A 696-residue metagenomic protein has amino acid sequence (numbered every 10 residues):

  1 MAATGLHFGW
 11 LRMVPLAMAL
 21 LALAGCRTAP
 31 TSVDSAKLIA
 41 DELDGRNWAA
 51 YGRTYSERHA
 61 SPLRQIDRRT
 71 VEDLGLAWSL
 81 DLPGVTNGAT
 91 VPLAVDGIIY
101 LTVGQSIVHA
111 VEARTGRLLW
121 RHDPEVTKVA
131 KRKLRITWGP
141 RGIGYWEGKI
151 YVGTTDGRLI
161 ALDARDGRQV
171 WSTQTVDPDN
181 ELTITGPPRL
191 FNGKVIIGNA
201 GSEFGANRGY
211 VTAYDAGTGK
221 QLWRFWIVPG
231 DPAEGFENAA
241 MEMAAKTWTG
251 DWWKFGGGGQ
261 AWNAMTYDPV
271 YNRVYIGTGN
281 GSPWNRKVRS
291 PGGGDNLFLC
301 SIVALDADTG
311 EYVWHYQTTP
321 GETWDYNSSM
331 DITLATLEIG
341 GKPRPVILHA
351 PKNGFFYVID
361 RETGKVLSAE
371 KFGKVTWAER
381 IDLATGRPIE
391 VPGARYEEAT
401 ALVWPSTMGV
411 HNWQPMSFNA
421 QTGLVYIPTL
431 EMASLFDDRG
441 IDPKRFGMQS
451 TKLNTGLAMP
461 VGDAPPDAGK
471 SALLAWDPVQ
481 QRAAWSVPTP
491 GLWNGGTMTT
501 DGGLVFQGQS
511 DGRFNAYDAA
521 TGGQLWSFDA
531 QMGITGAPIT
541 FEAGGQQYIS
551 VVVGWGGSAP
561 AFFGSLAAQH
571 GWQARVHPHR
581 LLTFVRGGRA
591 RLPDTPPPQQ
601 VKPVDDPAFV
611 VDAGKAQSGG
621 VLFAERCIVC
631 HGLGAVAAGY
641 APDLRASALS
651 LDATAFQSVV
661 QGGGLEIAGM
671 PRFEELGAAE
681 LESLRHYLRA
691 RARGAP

Functional and structural regions predicted by a protein language model:
A22-G25: C-terminal motif of bacterial Sec signal peptides marking the signal peptidase cleavage site
T31-L76, D231-M241, P388-V391, G462-D463 (+2 more regions): Blade/loop signatures of beta-propeller domains
S35-I39, P598-L622: Electrostatic cytochrome c docking/interface patches
W48-G52, N87-I107, R132-R158, T183-F204 (+8 more regions): Repeat-blade elements of multi-bladed beta-propeller folds
L80-V91, R121-G144, Q169-P187, W226-A264 (+9 more regions): Extracytoplasmic beta-rich repeat domains
G153, K615, T654, V660 (+1 more regions): C-terminal capping alpha-helices of c-type cytochrome domains
I197-G209, T249, I276-N296, E431-P466 (+1 more regions): Short, conserved, GDST-rich strand-edge loop motifs in beta-rich repeat architectures
G620, G632-L665, G669-R672: Gly/Gly-Pro-rich "capping" loops immediately C-terminal to redox-active cysteine motifs in periplasmic/lumenal
